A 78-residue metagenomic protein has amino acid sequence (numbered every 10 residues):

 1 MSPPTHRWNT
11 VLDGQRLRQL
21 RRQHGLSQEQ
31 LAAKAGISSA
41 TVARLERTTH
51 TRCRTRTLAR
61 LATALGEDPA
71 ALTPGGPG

Functional and structural regions predicted by a protein language model:
M1-Q23, A70: A short, Lys/Arg-rich alpha-helix, primarily the initiator
S2, T51, T73-G78: Short, charged recognition helix plus adjacent turn of helix-turn-helix-like nucleic-acid-binding domains
Q15-K34, A59-R60: Short basic helix-loop element that most often maps to the first helix and adjoining turn of HTH DNA-binding modules
I37-R52: Recognition helix of helix-turn-helix/homeodomain-like DNA-binding domains that insert into the DNA major groove
T55-A71: DNA major-groove recognition helix of helix-turn-helix/homeodomain DNA-binding modules
